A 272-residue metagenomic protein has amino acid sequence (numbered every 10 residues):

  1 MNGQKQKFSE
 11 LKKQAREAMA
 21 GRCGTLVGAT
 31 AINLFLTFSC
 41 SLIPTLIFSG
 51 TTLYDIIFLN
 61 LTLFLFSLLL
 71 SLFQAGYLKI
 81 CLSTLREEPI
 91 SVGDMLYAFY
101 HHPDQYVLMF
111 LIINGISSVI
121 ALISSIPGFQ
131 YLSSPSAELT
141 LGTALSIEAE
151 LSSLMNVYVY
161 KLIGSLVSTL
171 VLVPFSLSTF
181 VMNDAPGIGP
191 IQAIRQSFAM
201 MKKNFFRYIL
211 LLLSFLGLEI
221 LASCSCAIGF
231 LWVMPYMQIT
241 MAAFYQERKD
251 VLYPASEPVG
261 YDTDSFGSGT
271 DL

Functional and structural regions predicted by a protein language model:
M1-L272: Hydrophobic alpha-helical membrane segments
